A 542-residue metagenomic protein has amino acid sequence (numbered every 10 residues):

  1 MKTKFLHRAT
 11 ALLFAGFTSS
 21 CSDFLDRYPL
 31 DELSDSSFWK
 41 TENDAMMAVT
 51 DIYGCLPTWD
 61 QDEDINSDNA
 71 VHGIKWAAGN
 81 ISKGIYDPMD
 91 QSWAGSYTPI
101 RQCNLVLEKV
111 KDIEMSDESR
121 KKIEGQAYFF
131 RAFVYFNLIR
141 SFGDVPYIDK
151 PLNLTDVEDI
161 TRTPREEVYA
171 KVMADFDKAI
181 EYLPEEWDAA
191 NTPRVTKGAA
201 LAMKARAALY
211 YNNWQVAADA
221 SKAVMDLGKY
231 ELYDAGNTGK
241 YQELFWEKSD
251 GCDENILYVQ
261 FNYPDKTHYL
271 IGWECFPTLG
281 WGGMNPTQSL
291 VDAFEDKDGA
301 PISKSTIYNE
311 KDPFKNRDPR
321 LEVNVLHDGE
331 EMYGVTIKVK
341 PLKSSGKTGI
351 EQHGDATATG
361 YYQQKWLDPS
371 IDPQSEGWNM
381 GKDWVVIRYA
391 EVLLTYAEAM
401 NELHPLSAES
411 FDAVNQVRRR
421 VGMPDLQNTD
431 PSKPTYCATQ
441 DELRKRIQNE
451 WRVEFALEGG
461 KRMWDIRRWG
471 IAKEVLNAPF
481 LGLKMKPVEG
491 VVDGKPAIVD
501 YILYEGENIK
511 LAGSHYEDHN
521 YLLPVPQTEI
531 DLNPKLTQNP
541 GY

Functional and structural regions predicted by a protein language model:
M1-L30: Bacterial Sec-dependent N-terminal signal peptides
C21, S82, S96-P99, K171-M173 (+5 more regions): Long, intrinsically disordered, low-complexity segments
S22-W76, Y169, M173, D177-I180 (+3 more regions): An aromatic- and glycine-enriched ligand-binding surface/loop that stacks and positions planar moieties
T41-T50, G54-P57, K75-F142, V157-A170 (+6 more regions): Conserved, well-structured interaction surfaces
P151-L154, A223-D226, D412-M423: Short edge-strand/loop segments of extracellular domains
P319-R419: C-terminal substrate/ligand-recognition segments
